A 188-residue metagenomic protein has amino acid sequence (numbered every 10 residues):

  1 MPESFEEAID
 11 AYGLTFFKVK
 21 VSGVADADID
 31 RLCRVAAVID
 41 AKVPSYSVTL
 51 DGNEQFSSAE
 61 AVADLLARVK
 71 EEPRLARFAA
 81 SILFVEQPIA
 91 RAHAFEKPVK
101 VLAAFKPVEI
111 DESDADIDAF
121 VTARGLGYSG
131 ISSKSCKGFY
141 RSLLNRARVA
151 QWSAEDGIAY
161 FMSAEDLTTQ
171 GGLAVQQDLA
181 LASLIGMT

Functional and structural regions predicted by a protein language model:
M1: Glycine-rich, aromatic-flanked loop segments that form ligand/cofactor-binding clefts across common enzyme folds
S4-S22: Catalytic domains of carbohydrate-active enzymes, especially glycoside hydrolases
V19-L173: Catalytic core of soluble alpha/beta enzymes
L181-T188: Acidic, Ser/Thr-rich peripheral helices and adjacent loops at domain boundaries
